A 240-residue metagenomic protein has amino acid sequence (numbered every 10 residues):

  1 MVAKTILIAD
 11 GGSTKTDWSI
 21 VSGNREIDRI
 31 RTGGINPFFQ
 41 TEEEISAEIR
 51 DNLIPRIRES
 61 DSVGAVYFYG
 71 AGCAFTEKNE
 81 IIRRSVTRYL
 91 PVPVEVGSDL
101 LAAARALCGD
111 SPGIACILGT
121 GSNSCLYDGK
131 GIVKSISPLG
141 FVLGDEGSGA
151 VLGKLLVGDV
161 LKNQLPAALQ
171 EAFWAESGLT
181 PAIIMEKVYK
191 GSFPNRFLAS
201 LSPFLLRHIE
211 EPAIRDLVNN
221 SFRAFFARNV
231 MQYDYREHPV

Functional and structural regions predicted by a protein language model:
M1-A65, S85-R88, L107-I114, V157-V240: ATP-binding/phosphotransfer module of carbohydrate and carboxylate kinases, centering on a glycine-rich
D61-N79: Short hydrophobic interaction/assembly module
Y67-C73, L118-G121, R236-V240: Glycine-rich beta-strand-to-loop/alpha-helix junction loops that act as flexible
C73-E171: Phosphate-binding/catalytic loop of phosphoryl-transfer enzymes
